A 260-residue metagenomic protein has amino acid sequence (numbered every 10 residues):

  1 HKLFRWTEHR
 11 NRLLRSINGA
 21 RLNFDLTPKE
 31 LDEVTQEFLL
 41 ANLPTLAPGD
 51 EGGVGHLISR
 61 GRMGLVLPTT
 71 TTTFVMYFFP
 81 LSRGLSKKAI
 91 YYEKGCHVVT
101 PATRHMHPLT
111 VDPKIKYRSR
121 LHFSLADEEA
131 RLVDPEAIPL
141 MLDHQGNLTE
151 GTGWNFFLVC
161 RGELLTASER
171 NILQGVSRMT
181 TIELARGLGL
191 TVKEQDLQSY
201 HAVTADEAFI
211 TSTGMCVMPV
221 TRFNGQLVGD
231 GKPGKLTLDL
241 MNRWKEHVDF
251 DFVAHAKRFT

Functional and structural regions predicted by a protein language model:
H1-L140, H144-Q145, E183-T260: Conserved alpha/beta cores of soluble small-molecule-handling proteins
P139-L140, N147-E169, Q174: Glycine- and Gly-Pro-enriched alpha-helical subdomains that act as flexible, kink-prone "lid/hinge" or packing modules
T152, T166, I172-T191, G225: Catalytic-pocket segment enriched in acidic/His residues
L158-V159, L173-V176, I182, L236-D239: A short local loop/turn or secondary-structure capping micro-motif enriched for an aromatic residue
